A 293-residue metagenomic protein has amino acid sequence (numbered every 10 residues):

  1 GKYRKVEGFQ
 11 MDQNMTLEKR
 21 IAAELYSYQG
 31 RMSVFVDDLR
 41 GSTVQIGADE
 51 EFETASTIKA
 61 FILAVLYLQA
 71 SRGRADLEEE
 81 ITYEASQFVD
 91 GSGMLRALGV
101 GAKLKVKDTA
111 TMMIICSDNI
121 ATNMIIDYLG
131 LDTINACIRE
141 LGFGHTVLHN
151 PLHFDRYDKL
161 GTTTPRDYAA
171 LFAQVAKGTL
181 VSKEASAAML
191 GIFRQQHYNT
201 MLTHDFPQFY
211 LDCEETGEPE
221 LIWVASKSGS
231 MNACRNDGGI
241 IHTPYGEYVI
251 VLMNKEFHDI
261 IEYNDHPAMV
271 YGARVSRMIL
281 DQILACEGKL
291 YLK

Functional and structural regions predicted by a protein language model:
G1-Q10: Short, Lys/Arg-enriched N-terminal segments with co-localized hydrophobic residues within the first ~10-30 amino acids
F9-E53: Beta-lactamase-like hydrolase cores
M11-E24, T43, G178-T200, H204-D205 (+3 more regions): Structured C-terminal helix/loop/strand segments within mature extracytoplasmic catalytic/sensor domains
R31, M124-L180: Mid-domain, small-residue-enriched loop/turn segments at the edges of structured enzyme/sensor domains
E53-I81, I250: Active-site SXXK
A64-R72, D127, A170-K177, R277-L284: Short glycine/serine- and small hydrophobic-enriched flexible loop segments
R72-L98: Short, glycine/proline-biased beta-turn/loop segments that scaffold the active-site neighborhood
F88-N123, G161: Conserved catalytic neighborhood of penicillin-recognizing serine enzymes
